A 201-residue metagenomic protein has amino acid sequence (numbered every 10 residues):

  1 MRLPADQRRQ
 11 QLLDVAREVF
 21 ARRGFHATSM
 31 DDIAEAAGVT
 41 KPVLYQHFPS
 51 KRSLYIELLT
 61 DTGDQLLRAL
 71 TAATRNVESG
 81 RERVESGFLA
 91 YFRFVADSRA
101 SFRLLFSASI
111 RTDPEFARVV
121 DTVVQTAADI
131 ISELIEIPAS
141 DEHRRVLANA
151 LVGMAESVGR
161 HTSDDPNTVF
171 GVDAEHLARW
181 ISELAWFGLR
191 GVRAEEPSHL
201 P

Functional and structural regions predicted by a protein language model:
M1-Q7, A139, R193-P201: N-terminal intrinsically disordered/low-complexity leader segments
R8, K51, L58, T62 (+8 more regions): Hydrophobic/aromatic residues within well-ordered alpha-helical segments
Q11, V15, V19-S53, E57: Helix-turn-helix
E57, T71-A100, I137-A139, L147-L151 (+1 more regions): Hydrophobic alpha-helical connector segments
D64-L67, P114-D141, R145-A150, S157 (+2 more regions): Amphipathic alpha-helical packing segments from all-alpha helical-bundle domains
F94-P114, S132, S157-D164: Amphipathic alpha-helical segments used for helix-helix packing
R103-F106, G171, E196-S198: Short, hydrophobic secondary-structure boundary micro-motifs
